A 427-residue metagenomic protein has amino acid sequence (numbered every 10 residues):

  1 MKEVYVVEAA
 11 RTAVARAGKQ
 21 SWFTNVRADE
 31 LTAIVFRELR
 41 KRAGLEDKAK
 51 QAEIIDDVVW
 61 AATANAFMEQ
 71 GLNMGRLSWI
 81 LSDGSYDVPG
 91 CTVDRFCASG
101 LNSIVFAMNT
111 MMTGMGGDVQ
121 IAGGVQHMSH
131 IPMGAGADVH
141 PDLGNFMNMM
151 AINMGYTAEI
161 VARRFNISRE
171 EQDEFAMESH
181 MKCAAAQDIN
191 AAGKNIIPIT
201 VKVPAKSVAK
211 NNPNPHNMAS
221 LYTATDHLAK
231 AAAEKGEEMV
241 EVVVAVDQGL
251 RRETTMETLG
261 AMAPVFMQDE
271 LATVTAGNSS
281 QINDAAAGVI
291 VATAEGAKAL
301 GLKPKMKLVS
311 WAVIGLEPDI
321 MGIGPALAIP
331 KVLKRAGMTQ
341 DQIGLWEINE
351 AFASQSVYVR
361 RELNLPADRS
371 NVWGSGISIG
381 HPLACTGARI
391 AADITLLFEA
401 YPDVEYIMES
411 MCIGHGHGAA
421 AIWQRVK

Functional and structural regions predicted by a protein language model:
M1-A28, R163, T254-I323, L327 (+5 more regions): Condensing-enzyme catalytic core mediating Claisen C-C bond formation in acyl metabolism
V7, I55-V58, G100, A107 (+11 more regions): Buried hydrophobic positions in well-ordered alpha/beta secondary-structure cores of metabolic enzymes
A10-A13, T24-V26, E30-I34, E174-A294 (+3 more regions): N-terminal extracellular/periplasmic Venus flytrap/periplasmic-binding protein-like
R16-K19, M108-F165, R252, F398: Glycine-rich loop/linker segments at domain edges
T24-V119, G123-P141, P198-N211, M218-A219 (+4 more regions): Conserved beta-ketoacyl condensing-enzyme motif
V26, A62-D118, M149-Y156, E253-Q281 (+3 more regions): Conserved catalytic cysteine-centered active-site region of acyl-thioester-dependent Claisen-condensing enzymes
A28-D47, M74-S78, S103, M154-V161 (+5 more regions): Short, well-ordered amphipathic alpha-helical segments that serve as non-catalytic structural scaffolds within diverse
W60, A192-I197, V309-S378: Active-site pocket-lining segment
